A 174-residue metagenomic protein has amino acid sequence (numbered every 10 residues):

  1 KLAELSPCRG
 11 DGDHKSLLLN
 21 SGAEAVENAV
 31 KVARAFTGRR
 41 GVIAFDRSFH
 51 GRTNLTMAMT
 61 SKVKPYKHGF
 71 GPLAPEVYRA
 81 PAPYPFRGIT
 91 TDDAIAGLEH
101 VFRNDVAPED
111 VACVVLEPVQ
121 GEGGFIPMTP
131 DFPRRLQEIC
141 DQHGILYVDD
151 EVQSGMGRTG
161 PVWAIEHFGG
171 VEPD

Functional and structural regions predicted by a protein language model:
K1-D174: Conserved N-terminal phosphate-binding loop of PLP-dependent enzymes in the Aspartate aminotransferase
